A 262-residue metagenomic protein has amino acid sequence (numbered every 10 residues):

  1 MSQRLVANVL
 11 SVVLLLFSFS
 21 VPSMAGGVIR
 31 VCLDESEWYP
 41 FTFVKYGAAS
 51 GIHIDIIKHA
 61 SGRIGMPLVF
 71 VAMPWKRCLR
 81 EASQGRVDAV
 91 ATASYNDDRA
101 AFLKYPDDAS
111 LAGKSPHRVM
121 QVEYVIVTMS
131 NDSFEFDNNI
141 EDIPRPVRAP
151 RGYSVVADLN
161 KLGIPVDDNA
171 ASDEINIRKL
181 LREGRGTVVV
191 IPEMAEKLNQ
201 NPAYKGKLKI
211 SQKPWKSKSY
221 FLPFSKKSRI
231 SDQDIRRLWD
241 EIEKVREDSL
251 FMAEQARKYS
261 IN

Functional and structural regions predicted by a protein language model:
L15, P150-G163, D240-N262: Ligand-binding clefts/hinges and TM-proximal coupling segments of bilobed small-molecule sensing domains
A25-A101, N169: Extracytoplasmic small-molecule ligand-binding "clamshell" domains of the periplasmic binding protein/Venus flytrap
G27-T42, F134-S154, E243: Short loop->beta-strand "edge-of-pocket" segments that line small-molecule binding or catalytic clefts across diverse
E35-E37, P116-E123, Q200-W239, I261-N262: Periplasmic-binding protein-like
I57-R63, V127-S133, P144-P146, P223-E254: Extended ligand-binding regions for polar small-molecule ligands
V71-E141: Acidic, polar ligand-binding/catalytic clefts
K76-V90, N160-L162, E174-E196, N201: Short helices/loops that flank or line small-molecule/ion binding pockets
A93-K104, G186-K216: A ligand-binding cleft/hinge motif common to bilobed small-molecule-binding domains
